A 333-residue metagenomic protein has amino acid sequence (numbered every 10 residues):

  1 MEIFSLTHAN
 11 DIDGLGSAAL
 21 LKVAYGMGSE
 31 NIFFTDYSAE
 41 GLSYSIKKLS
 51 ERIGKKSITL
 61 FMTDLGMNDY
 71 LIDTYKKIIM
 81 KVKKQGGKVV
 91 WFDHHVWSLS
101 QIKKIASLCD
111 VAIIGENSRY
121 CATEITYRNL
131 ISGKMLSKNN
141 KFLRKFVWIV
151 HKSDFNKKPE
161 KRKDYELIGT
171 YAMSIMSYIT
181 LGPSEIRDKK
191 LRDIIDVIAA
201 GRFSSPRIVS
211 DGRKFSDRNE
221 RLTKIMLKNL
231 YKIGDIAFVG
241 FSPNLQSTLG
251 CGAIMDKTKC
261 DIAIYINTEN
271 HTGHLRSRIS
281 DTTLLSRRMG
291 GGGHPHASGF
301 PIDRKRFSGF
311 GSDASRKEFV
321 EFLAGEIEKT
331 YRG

Functional and structural regions predicted by a protein language model:
E2, K55-S57, K84, P206-G333: Gly/His-enriched, cation/cofactor- and phosphate-binding structural elements
E2-S50: Anionic-ligand anchoring segments at beta-strand to alpha-helix junctions in alpha/beta enzyme folds, i.e., glycine
D11, L21, D64, D93 (+4 more regions): Divalent metal-coordination and catalytic microenvironments
Y37-A39, G66-Y70, Q246: Short acidic, S/G/P-rich loop/turn micro-motifs used as interaction or catalytic elements
I46-I78, K83: Short, structured active-site "lid" loops
K83-V89: A short helix->loop->beta-strand "cap" motif at the edges of active sites that frequently abuts
Q101-P183, R187: Short alpha-helices
S177-K214: Long, charge-rich alpha-helical interaction segments
